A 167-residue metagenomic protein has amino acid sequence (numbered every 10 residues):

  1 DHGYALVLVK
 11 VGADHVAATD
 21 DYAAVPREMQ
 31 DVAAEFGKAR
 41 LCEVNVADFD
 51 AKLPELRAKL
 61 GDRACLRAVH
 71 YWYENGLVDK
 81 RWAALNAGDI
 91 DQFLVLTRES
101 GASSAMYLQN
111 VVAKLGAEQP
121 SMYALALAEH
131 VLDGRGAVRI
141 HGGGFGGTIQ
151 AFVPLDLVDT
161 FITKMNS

Functional and structural regions predicted by a protein language model:
D1-R139, A151-S167: C-terminal nucleotide
G146-Q150: N-terminal pre-core extensions flanking Radical SAM catalytic domains
